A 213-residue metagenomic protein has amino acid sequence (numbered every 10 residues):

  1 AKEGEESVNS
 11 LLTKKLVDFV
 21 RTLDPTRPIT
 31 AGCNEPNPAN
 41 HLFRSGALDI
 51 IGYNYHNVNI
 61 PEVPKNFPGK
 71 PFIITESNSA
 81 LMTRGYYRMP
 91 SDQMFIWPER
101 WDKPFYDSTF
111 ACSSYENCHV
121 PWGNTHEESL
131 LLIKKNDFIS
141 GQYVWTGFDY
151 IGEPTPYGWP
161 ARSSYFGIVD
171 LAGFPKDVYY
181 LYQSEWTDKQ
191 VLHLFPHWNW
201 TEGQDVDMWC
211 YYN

Functional and structural regions predicted by a protein language model:
A1-N213: Extended substrate-binding grooves/exosites of carbohydrate-active enzymes
